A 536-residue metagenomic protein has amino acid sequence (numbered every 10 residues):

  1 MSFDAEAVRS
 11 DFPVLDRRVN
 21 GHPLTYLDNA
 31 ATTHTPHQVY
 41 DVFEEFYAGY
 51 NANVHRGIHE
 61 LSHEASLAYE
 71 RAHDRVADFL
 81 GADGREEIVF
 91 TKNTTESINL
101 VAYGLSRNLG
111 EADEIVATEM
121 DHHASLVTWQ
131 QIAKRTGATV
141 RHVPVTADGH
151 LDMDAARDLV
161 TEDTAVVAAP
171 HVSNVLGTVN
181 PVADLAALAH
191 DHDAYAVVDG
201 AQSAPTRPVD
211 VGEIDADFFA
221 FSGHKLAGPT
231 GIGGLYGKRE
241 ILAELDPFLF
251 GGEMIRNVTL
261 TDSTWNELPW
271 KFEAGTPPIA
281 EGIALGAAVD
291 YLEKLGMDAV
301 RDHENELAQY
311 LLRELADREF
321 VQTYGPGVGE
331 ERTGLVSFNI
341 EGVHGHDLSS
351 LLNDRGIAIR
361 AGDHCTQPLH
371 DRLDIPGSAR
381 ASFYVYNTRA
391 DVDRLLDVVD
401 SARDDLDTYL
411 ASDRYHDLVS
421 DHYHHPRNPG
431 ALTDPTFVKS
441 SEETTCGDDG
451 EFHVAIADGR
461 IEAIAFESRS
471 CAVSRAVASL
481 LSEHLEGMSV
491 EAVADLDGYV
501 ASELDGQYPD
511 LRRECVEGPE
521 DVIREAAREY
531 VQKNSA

Functional and structural regions predicted by a protein language model:
M1-Y409: Pyridoxal 5′-phosphate
L410-A536: Domain-level signature for proteins that mediate thiol-based redox and metal-cofactor handling
